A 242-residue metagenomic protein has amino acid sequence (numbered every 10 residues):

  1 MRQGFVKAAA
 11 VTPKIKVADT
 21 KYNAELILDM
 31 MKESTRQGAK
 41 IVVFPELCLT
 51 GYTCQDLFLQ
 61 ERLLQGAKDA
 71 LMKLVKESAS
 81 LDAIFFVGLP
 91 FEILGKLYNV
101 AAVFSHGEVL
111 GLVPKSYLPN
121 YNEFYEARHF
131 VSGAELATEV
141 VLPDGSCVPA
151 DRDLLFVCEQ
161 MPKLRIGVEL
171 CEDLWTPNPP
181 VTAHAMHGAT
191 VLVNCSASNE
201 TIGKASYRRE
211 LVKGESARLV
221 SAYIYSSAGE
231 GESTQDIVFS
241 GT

Functional and structural regions predicted by a protein language model:
M1-T242: Enzyme catalytic cores with a strong preference for nitrogen-chemistry domains
